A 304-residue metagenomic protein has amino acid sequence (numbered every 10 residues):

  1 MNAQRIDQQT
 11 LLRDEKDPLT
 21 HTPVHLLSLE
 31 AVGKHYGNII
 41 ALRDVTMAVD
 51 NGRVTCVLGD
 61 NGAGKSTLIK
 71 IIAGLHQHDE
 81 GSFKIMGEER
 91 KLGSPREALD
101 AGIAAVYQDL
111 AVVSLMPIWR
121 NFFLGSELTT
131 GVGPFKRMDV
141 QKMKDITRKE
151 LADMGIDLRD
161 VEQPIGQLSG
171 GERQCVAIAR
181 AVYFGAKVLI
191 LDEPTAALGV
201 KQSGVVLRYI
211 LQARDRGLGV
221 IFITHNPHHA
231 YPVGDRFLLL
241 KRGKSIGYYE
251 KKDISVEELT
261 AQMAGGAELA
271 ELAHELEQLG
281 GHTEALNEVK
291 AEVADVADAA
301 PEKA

Functional and structural regions predicted by a protein language model:
A3-A304: Glycine-rich phosphate-binding loops of nucleotide-dependent enzymes
